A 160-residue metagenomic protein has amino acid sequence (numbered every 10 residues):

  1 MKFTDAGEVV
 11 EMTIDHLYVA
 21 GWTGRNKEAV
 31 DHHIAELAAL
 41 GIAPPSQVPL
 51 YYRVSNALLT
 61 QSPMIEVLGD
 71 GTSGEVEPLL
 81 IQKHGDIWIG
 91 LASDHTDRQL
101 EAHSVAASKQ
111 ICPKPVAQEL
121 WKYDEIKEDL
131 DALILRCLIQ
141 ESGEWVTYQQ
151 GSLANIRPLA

Functional and structural regions predicted by a protein language model:
M1-A160: Catalytic-core "active-site belt" of small-molecule-metabolizing enzymes, emphasizing His/Asp/Glu-rich regions
